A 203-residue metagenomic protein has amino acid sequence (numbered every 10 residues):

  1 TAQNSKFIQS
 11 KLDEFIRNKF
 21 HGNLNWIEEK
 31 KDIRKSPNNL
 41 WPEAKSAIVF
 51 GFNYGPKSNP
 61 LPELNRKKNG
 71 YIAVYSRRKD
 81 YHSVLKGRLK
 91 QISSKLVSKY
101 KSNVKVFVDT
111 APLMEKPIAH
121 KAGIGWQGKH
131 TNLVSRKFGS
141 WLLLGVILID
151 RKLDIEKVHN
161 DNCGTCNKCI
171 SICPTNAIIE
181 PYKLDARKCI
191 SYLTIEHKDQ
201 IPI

Functional and structural regions predicted by a protein language model:
T1-N162, H197-I203: Auxiliary alpha/beta "docking" domains used to position bulky ligands
K168-I201: Iron-sulfur cluster-binding cysteine motifs and their immediate structural context in ferredoxin-like electron-transfer
